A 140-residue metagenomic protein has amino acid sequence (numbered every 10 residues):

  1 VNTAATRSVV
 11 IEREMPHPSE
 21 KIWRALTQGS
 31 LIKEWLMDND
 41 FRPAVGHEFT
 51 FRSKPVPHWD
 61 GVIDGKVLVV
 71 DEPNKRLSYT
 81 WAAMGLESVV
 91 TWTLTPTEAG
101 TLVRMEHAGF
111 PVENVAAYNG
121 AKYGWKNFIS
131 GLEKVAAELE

Functional and structural regions predicted by a protein language model:
V1-D40: Hydrophobic ligand-binding cavity/cleft-lining segments
A4, A108-E140: A conserved amphipathic terminal alpha-helix motif
E20, R24, V69, A99 (+3 more regions): Replace "anionic and nucleotidyl ligands
L31, A44, E48, K126-N127 (+1 more regions): Structured surface interface patches that mediate subunit assembly and partner/cofactor docking
D40-F41, H47-T50, P55-P111: Hydrophobic-ligand binding "helix-grip"
